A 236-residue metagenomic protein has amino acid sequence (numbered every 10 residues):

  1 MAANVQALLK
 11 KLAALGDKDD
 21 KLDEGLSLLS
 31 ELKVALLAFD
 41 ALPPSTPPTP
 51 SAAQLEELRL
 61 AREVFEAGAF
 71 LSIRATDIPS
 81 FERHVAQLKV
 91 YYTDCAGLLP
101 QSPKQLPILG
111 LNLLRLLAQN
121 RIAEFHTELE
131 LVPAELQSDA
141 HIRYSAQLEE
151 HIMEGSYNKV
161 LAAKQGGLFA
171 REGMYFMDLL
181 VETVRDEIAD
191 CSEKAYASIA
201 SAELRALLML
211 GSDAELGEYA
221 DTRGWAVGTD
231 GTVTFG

Functional and structural regions predicted by a protein language model:
M1-T93, E135, Q147-H151, N158-G166 (+4 more regions): N-terminal alpha-helical interaction modules that lie
V85-G236: Alpha-helical scaffold segments of alpha-solenoid architecture
